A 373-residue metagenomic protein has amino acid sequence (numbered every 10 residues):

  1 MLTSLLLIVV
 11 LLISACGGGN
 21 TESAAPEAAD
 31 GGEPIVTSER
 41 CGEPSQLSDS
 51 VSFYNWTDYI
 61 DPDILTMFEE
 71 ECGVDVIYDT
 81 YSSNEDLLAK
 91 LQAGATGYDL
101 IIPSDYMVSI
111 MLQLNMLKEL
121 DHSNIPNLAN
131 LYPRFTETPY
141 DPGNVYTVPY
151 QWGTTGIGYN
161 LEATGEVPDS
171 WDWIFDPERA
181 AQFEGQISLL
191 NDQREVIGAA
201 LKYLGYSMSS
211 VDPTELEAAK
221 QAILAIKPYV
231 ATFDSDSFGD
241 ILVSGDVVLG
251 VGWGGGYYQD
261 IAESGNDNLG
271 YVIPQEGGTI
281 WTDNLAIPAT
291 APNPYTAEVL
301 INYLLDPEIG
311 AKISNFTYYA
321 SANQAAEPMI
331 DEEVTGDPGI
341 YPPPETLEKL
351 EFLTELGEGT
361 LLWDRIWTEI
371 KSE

Functional and structural regions predicted by a protein language model:
L11-A15: C-terminal motif of bacterial Sec signal peptides marking the signal peptidase cleavage site
G17-N20: Bacterial signal peptide processing site
A29-I110: Early extracytoplasmic/lumenal segment of secretory-pathway proteins
S52-D61, D86, G97, I102-D246: Extracytoplasmic ligand-binding site segments that recognize negatively charged/polar headgroups
M107-I110, L249-D267: A ligand-binding cleft/hinge motif common to bilobed small-molecule-binding domains
N130, G153, L216-A225, A231 (+1 more regions): Periplasmic-binding protein-like
G158-A163, K202-G205, W281-T296, K312: A bilobed periplasmic-binding-protein/Venus flytrap-type ligand-binding module shared by bacterial periplasmic
P288-E348: Mature extracytoplasmic/periplasmic domains
